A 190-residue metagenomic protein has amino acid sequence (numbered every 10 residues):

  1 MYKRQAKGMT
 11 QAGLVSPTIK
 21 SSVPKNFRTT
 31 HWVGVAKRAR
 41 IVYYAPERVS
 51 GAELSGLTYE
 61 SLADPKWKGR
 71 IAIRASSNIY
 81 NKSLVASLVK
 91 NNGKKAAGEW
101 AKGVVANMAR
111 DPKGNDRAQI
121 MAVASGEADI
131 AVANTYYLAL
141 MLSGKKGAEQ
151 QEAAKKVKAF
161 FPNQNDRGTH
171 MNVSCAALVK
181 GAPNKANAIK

Functional and structural regions predicted by a protein language model:
M1-Q5: Conserved small/polar residues in nucleotide/adenosyl-binding loops
T10-Y44, E60, R70-A72: A structural signal for short loop-to-beta-strand junctions that line the ligand-binding cleft of periplasmic/secreted
Q11-T18, W32-V33, E60, A148-H170 (+1 more regions): Short beta-strand->loop
Y43-R48, N172-N184: A bilobed periplasmic-binding-protein/Venus flytrap-type ligand-binding module shared by bacterial periplasmic
R48-G56, V89-G98, A182-A188: Short helix-loop capping/hinge motifs at secondary-structure junctions, enriched in acidic/polar residues
E60-I79, S87-V89: Short loop->beta-strand "edge-of-pocket" segments that line small-molecule binding or catalytic clefts across diverse
S76, Y80-S83, S87-P162: Ligand-binding pocket segment of bilobal, Venus flytrap-like solute-binding proteins
E99-W100, N134, V173-S174, P183-K190: Short amphipathic alpha-helical coupling segments at ligand-binding clamshell hinges and other catalytic/signaling
